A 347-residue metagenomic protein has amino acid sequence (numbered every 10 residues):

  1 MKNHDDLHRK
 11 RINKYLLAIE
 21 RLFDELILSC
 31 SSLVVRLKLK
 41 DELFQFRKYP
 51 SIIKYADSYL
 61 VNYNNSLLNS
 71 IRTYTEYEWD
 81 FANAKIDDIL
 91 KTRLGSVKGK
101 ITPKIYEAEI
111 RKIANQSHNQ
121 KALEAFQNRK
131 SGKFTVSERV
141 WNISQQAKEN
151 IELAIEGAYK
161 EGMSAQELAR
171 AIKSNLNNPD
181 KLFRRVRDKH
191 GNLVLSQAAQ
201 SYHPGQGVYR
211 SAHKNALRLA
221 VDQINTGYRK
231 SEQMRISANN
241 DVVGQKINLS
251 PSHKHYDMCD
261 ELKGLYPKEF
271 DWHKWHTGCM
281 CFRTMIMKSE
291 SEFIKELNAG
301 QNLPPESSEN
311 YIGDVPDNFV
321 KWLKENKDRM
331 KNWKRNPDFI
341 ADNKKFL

Functional and structural regions predicted by a protein language model:
M1-L195, E290-L347: N-terminal leader/targeting and assembly helices and adjacent pre-domain segments
N192-N298: Acidic, glycine-rich two-metal-ion catalytic cores of nucleic acid-processing enzymes
